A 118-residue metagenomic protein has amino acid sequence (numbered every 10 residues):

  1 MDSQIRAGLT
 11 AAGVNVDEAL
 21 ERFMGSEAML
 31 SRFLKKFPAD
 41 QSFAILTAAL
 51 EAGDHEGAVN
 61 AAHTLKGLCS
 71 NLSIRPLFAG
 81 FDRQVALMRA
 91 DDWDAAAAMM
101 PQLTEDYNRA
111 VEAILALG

Functional and structural regions predicted by a protein language model:
M1-G118: Two-component system phosphorelay core
